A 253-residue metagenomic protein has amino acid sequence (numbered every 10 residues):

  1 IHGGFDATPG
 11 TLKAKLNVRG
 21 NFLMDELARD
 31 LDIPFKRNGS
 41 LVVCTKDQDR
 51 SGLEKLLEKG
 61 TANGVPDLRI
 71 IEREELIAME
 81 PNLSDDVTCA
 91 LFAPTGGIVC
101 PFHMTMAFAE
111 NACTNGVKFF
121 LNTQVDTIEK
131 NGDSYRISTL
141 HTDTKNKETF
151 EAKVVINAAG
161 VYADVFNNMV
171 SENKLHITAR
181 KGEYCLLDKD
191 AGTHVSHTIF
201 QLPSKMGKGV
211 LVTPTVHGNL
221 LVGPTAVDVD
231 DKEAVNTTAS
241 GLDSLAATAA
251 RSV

Functional and structural regions predicted by a protein language model:
I1, F22, E26, L31-R37 (+2 more regions): Active-site substrate-recognition segment that forms the wall of the catalytic cavity or substrate channel
H2-M79, T88, G209-V210: Dinucleotide-binding Rossmann-like beta1-alpha1 core, especially the glycine-rich loop that anchors the ADP
L12-V18, V43-G52, L91-C113, F120 (+1 more regions): Short beta-strand to alpha-helix junction loop
Q48-S51, M79-V87, E129-R136, G192: A short, glycine/Asx- and small/polar-enriched loop/turn that sits immediately N-terminal to a beta-strand
R69-E72, F119-L121, N157, V222: General beta-strand structural signal in soluble alpha/beta enzymes
L91-V154: Helical element adjacent to the flavin cofactor pocket in flavoenzyme catalytic cores
